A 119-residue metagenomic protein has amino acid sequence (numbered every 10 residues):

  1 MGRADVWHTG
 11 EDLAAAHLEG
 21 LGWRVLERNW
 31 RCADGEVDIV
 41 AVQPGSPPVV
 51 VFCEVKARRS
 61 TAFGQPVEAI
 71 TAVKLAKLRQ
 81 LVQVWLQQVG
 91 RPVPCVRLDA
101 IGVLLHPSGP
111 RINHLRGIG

Functional and structural regions predicted by a protein language model:
M1-D5, T9, D34, T61 (+2 more regions): Residues at secondary-structure transition points
M1-R28: Acidic-basic catalytic patches of nuclease active cores, encompassing PD-(D/E)XK and other metal-cofactor nuclease
W30-R31, P44-S46, R91, L105-H106: Short polar/acidic secondary-structure junctions
A33-E36, S108-G109: Short acidic/glycine-enriched loop/turn segments that link adjacent beta-strands
G35, V49-V51, R97-D99, N113: Protein kinase-like catalytic core scaffold
V37-Q43, P47-F63, L78: Conserved catalytic cores of phosphodiester-cleaving nucleases, focusing on short active-site segments
A57-H106: Catalytic cores of nucleic-acid endonucleases
L104-G119: Short, low-complexity, polybasic intrinsically disordered segments
